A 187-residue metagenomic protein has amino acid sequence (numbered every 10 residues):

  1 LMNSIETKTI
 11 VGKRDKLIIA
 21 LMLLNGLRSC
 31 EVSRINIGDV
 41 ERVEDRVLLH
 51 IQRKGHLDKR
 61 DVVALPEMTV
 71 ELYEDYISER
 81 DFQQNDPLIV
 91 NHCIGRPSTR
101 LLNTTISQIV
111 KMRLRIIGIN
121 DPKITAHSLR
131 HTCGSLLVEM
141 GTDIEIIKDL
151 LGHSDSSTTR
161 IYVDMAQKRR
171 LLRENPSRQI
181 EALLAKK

Functional and structural regions predicted by a protein language model:
L1-K187: Conserved catalytic core of the tyrosine transesterase superfamily
